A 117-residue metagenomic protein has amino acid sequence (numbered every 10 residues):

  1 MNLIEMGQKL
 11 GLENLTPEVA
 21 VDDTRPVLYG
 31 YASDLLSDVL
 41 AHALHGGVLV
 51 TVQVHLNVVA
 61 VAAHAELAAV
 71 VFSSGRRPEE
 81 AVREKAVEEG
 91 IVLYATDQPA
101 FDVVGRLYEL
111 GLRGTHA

Functional and structural regions predicted by a protein language model:
M1-A20: N-terminal, charge-rich interaction modules
D22, Y31-V48, V52-A117: Feature captures the catalytic cores and cofactor-binding loops of soluble hydro-lyases/lyases that act on carboxylate
R25: Glycine/Thr-rich beta-alpha phosphate-binding loop at enzyme active sites
